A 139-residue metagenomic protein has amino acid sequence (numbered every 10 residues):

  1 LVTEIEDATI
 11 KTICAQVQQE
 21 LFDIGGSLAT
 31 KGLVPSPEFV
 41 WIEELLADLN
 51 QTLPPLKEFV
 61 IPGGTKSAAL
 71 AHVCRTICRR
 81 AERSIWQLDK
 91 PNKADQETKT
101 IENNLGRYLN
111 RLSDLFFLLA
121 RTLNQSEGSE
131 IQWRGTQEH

Functional and structural regions predicted by a protein language model:
L1-H139: Phosphate/pyrophosphate-binding loop motifs in nucleotide- or prenyl diphosphate-using proteins
